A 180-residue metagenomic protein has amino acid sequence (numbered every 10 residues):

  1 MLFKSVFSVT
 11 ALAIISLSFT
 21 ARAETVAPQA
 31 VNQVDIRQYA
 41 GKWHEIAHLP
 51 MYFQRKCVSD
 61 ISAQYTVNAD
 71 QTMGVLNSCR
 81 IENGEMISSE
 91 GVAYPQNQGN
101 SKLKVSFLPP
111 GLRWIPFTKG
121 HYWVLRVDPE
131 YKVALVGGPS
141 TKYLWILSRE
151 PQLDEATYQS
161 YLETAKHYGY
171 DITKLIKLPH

Functional and structural regions predicted by a protein language model:
M1-V9: Bacterial N-terminal signal peptides that target proteins for export
L2, F19-H180: A beta-rich soluble binding module of mature secreted/lumenal proteins
V9-S16: Bacterial N-terminal signal peptides
